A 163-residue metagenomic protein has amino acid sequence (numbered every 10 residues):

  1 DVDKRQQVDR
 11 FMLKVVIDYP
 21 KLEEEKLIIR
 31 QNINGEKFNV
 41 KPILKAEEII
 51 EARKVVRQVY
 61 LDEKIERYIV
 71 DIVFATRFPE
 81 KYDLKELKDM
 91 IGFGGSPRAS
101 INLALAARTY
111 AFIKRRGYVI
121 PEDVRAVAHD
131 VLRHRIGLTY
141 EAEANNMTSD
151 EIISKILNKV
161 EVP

Functional and structural regions predicted by a protein language model:
D1-D3: Short, small-residue-biased leader/transition segments that mark boundaries at the very start of proteins
R5-V8, E48: Short, flexible turn/loop "capping" segments at secondary-structure junctions
Q6, P20, M147: Short beta-to-alpha loop/turn elements within the nucleotide-binding domains of ABC transporters
V8-L13, H134: Short glycine-/polar-rich loops that comprise or flank the Walker A/P-loop and associated switch/sensor motifs
K14-E86, I113-G117, P121, A142 (+1 more regions): Conserved C-terminal "switch" segment of AAA+ ATPases
P79-P163: C-terminal engagement/docking regions of AAA+ P-loop ATPases
